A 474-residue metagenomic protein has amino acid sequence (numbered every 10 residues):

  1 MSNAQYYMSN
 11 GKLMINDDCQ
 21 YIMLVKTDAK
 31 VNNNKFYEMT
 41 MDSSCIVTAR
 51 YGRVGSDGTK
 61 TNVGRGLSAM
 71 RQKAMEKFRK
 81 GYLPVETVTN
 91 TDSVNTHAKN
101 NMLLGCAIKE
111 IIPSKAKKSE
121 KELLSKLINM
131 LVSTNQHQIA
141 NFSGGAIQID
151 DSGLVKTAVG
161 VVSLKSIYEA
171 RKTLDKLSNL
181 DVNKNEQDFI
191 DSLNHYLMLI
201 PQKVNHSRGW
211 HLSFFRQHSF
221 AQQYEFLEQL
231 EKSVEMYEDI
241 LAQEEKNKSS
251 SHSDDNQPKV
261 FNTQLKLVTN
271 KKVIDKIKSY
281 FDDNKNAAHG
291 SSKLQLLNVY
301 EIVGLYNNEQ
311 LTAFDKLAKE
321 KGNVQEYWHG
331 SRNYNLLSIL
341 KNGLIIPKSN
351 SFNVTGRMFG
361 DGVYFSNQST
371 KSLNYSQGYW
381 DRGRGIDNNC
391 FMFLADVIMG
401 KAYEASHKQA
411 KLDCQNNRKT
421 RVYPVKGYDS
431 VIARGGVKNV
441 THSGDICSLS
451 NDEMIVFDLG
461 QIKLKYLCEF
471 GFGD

Functional and structural regions predicted by a protein language model:
M1-F36, M41-V47, G55-T61, M75-N335 (+1 more regions): Intrinsically disordered, low-complexity terminal and linker regions
T27, T40-D42, R50-V54, S331 (+4 more regions): Structured beta-strand/turn binding interfaces of compact recognition modules in eukaryotic regulators
A49-G52, A69-Q72: Non-catalytic amphipathic alpha-helical adaptor/oligomerization segments
G55-S68, F359-Y364: A short, exposed loop/beta-hairpin motif centered on an aromatic-Gly-Thr core
T59, S338, Y403-A405: Short acidic, gly/pro-rich beta-turn/loop elements at beta-sheet edges and active-site/ligand-binding grooves
L67-R71, I274, N333, S369: Generic preference for well-ordered alpha-helical elements
M70-K99, I346-D452, L459: ADP-ribosyltransferase catalytic core
A288-Q377, D381-N389: Long, positively charged binding patches that form subdomain-scale interaction surfaces for polyanionic ligands
